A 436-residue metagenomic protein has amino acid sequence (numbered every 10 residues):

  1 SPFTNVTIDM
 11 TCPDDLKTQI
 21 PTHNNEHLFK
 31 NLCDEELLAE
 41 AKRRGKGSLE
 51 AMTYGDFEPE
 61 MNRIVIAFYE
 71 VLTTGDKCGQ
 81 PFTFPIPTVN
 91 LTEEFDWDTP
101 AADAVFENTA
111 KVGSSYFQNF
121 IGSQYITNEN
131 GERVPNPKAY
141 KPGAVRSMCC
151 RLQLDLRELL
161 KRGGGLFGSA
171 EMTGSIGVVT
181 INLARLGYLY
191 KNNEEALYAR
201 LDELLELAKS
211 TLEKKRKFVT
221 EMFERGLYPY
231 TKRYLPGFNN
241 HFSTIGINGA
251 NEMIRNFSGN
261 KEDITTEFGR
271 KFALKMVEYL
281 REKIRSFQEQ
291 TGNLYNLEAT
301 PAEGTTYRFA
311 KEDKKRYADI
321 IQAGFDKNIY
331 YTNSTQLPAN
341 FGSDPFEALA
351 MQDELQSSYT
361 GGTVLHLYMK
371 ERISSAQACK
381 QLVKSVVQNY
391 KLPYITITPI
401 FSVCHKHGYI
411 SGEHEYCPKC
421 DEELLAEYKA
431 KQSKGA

Functional and structural regions predicted by a protein language model:
S1-N239, N260, T266-A436: Conserved catalytic cores of very large enzyme subunits
S243-N256, E278: Contiguous, well-ordered alpha-helical segments that form the cores/surfaces of helical PPI scaffolds
